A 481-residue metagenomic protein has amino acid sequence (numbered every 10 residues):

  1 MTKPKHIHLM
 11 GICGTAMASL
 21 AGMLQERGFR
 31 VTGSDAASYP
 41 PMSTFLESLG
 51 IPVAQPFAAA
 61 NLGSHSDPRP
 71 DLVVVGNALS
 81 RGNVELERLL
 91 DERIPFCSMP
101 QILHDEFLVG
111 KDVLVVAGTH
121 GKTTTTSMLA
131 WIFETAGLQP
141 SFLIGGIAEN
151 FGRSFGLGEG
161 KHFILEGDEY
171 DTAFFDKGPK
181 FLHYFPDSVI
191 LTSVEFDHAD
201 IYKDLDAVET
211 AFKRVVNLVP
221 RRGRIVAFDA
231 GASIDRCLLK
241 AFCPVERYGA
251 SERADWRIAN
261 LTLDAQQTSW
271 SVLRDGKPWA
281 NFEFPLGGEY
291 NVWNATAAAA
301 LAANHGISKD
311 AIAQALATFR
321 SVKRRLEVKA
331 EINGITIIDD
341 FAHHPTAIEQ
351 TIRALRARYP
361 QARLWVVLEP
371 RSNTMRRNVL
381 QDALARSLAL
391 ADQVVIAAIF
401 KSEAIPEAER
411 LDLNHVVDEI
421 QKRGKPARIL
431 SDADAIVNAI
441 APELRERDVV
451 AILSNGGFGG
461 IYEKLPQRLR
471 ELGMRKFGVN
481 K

Functional and structural regions predicted by a protein language model:
M1-A54, P68-V73, I94, K213 (+5 more regions): ATP-dependent carboxylate-amine ligase
T2-P4, L9, M23, M99-A148: Walker A (P-loop) phosphate-binding motif
S43-E47, A54, N61-V75, L79-S98 (+6 more regions): Acidic, Mg2+-coordinating active-site environments of NTP-dependent enzymes
G76, V115-G118, L143-I144, I164-E166 (+2 more regions): Short beta-strand segments
N83-R88, F174-D176, A199-D206, M375-R377 (+2 more regions): Glycine/threonine-rich flexible loop motifs
H162-T172, I337-H343: Switch II (G3) loop of P-loop NTPases
D171-F185, T346-A354: Switch II of P-loop NTPase G domains
